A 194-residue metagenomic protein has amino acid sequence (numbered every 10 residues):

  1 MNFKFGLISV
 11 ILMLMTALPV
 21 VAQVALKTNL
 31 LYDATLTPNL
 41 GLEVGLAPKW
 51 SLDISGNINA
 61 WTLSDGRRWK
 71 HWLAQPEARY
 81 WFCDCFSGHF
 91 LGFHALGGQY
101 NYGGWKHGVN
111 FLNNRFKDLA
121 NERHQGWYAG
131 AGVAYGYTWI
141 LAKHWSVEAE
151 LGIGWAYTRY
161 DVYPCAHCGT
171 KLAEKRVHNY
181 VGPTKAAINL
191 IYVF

Functional and structural regions predicted by a protein language model:
L18-A22: Sec/Tat signal peptide C-region and signal peptidase I cleavage site
V24, K49-L52, F86, H144-V147: Repeated loop/turn-to-beta-strand initiation elements of outer-membrane beta-barrel proteins
L26-G41, N59-K70, C85: Solvent-exposed loop/turn segments connecting transmembrane beta-strands in outer-membrane beta-barrel proteins
L26-T28, L42, I54-G56, P76-A78 (+4 more regions): Membrane-embedded beta-strand positions of outer-membrane beta-barrel proteins
L30-A34, G56-T62, Y80, A95-N101 (+2 more regions): Transmembrane beta-strands of outer-membrane beta-barrel pores
L46-P48, R79-D84, G136-L141, V193-F194: Outer-membrane beta-barrel proteins
G56-H71, Y100-F111, R115-Y128, Y157-C168 (+1 more regions): Extracellular/periplasm-exposed beta-strand and loop segments of Gram-negative cell-envelope proteins, dominated by
W81, Y180-F194: Outer-membrane beta-barrel "beta-signal"
